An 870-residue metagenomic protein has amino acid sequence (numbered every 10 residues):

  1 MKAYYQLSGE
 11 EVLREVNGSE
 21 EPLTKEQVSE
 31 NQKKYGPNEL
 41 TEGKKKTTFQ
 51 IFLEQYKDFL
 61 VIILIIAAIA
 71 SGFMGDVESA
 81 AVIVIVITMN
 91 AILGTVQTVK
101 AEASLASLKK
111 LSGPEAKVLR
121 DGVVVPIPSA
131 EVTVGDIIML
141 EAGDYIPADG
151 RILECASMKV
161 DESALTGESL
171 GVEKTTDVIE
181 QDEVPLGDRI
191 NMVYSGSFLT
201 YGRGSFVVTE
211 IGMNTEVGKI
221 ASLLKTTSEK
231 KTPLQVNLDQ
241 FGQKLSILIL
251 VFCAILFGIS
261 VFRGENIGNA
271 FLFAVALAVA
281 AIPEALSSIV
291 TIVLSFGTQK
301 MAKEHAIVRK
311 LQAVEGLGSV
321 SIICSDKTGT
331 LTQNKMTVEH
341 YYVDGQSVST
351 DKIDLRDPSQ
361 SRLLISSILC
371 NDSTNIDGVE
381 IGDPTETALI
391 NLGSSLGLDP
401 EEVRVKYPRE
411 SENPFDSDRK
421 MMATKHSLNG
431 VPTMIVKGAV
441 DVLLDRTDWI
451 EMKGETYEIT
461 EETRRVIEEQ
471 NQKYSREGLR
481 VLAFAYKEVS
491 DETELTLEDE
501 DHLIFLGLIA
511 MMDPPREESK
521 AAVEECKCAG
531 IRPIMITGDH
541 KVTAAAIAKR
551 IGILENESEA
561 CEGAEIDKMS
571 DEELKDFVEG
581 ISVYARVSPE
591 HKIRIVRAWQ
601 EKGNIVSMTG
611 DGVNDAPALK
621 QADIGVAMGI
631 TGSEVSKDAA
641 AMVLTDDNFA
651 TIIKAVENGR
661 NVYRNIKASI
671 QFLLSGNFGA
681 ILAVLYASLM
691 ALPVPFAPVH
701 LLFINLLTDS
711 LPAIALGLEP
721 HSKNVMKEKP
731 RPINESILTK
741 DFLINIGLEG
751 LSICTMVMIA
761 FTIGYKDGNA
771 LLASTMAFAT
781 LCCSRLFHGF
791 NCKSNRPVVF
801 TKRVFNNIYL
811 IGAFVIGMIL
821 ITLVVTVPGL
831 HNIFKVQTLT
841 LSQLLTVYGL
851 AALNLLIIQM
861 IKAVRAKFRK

Functional and structural regions predicted by a protein language model:
M1-K727, I737-L738, L751, F761-T762 (+2 more regions): Conserved cytosolic headpiece of P-type ATPases
T708, I753, T775-G789: Generic alpha-helical transmembrane segments
P732-L751, L771-M776: Membrane-water interface at loop-to-transmembrane-helix junctions
M756-M758: Non-catalytic, peripheral interaction segments enriched in hydrophobic/basic residues
K766-A770: Membrane-helix interface and helix-disruption motif detector
C792: A C-terminal functional module that forms or caps the active site or interfaces directly with catalytic machinery
